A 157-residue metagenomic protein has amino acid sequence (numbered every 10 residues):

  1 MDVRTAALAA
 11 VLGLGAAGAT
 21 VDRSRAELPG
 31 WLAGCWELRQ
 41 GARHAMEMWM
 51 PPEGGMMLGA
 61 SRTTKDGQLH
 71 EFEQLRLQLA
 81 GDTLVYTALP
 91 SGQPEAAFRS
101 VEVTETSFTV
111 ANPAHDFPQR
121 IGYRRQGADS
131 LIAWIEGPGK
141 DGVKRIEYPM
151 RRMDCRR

Functional and structural regions predicted by a protein language model:
M1-A7: Bacterial N-terminal signal peptides that target proteins for export
L8-A26: Bacterial Sec-dependent signal peptides at the C-terminal "C-region" and cleavage site
V21-L28, A33, I146-C155: Beta-rich carbohydrate-recognition and catalytic domains
R23, A33, L38-A114: Central antiparallel beta-sheet cores of small beta-barrel/beta-sandwich binding domains
G30, P51, R125: Conserved strand-loop elements at the edges of beta-sheets that form or border functional pockets
E95, S100, E105, S130-R157: Edge beta-strand at a domain terminus
T106-N112, D116-R125, I132-E136: Well-ordered alpha/beta subsegment
